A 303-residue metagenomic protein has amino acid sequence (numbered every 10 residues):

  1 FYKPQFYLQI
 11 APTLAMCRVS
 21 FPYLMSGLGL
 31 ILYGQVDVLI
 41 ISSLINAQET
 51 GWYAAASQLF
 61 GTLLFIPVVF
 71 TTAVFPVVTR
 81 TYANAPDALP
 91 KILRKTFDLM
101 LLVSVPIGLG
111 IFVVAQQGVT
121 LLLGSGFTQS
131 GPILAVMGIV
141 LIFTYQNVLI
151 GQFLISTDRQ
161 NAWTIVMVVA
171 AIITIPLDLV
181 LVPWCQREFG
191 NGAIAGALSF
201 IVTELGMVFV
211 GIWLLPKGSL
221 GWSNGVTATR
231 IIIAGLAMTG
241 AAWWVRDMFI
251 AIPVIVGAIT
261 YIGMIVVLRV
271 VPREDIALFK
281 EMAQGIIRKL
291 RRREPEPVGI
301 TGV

Functional and structural regions predicted by a protein language model:
F1-G34, A73, V77-K91, G218-I231 (+1 more regions): Interhelical loop/hinge segments that connect adjacent transmembrane helices in multipass membrane
S26-I31, L109-F112, I175-V182, G235-I250 (+1 more regions): Hydrophobic alpha-helical transmembrane segments in multi-pass integral membrane proteins
I31, Q58-G61, K95, G108 (+8 more regions): Residue-level recognition of pore/gate-forming positions within transmembrane alpha-helices of multi-pass
L32-Q35, L44-A47, S156-D158, W184-G190: Helix-loop interface residues and adjacent transmembrane-helix termini in multi-pass membrane transporters, primarily
W52-V168: Specific pore-lining/lateral-gate transmembrane helices of multi-pass inner-membrane transport and insertion machines
L134, I139, L149-L179, I194-A197 (+2 more regions): Alpha-helical transmembrane segments of multi-pass membrane transporters/permeases
N161, M167-F209, G240-I259, I276: Membrane-interface helix-loop junctions in multi-pass transport and translocation proteins
N224-G225, T229, T239-V303: Membrane-proximal transmembrane or re-entrant/amphipathic helices at the cytosolic face
